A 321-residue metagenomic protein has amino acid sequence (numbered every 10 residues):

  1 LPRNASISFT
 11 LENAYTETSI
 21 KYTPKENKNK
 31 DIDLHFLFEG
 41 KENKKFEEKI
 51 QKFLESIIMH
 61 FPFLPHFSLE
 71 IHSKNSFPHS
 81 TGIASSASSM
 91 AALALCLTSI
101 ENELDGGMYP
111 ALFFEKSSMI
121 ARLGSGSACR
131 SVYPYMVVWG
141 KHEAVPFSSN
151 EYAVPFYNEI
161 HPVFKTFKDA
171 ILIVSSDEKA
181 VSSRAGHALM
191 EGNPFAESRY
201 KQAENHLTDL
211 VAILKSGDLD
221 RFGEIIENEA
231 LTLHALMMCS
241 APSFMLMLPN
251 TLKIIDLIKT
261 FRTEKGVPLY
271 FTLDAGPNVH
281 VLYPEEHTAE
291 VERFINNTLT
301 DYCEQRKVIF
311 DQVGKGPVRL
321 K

Functional and structural regions predicted by a protein language model:
L1-T81, L95-L112, V291-F294, E304 (+1 more regions): ATP-binding N-lobe of GHMP and related small-molecule kinases
A5-I7, V267-Y270: Generic recognition of flexible, low-complexity loop/linker segments
K49, A92, K253: Charged catalytic carboxylate motif
E70, N278-L282: A generic structural motif
I83-S85: Active-site nucleophile and cofactor-binding loops and adjacent substrate-binding regions of central metabolic enzymes
S88-C96: Short amphipathic alpha-helical face segments that pack within enzyme cores and frequently flank/anchor catalytic
Y109-L269, L282, E286-N297, Y302-K321: ATP-dependent small-molecule kinase catalytic core of the GHMP/sugar-kinase superfamily and closely related
T272-P277: Short Gly/Ser/Thr- and Asp/Glu-enriched loop/turn motifs at secondary-structure junctions
